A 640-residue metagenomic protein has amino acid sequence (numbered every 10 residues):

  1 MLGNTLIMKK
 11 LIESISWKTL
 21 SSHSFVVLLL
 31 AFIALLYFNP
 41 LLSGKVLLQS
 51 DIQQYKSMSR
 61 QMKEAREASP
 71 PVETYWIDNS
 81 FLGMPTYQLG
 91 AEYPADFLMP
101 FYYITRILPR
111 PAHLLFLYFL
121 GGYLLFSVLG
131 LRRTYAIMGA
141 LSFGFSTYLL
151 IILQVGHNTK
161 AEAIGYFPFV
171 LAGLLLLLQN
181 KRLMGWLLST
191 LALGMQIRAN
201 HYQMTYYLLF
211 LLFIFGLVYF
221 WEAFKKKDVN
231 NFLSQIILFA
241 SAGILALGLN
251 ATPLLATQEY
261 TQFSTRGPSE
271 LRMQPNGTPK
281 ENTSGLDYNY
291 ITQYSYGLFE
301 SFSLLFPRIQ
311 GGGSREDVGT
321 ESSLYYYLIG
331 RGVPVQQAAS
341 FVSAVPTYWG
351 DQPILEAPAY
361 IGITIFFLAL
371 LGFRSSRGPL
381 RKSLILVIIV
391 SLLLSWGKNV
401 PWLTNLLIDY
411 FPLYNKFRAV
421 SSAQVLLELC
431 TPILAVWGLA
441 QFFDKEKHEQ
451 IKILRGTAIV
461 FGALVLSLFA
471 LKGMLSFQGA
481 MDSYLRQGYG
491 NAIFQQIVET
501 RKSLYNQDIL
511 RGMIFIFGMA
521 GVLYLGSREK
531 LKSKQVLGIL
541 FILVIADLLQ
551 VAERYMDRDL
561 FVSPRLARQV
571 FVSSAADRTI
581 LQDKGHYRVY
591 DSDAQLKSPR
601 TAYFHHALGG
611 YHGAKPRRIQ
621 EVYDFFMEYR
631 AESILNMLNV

Functional and structural regions predicted by a protein language model:
M1-N39, L233-G243, L370, G521-F541: Start-transfer (signal-anchor) and selected internal transmembrane alpha helices of multi-pass inner/ER membrane
H23-R60, A242-A256, V390-L393, V465-F469 (+1 more regions): Transmembrane signal-anchor helices characteristic of membrane glycosylation enzymes that use polyprenol
A31-L125, L141-I164, P279-I361, L394-T404 (+2 more regions): Membrane-interface coil-to-helix junctions
H113-G130, I365-L368, L434, A520: Transmembrane-helix motifs of polytopic, lipid-linked glycan transferases
F126-F145, N180-W186: Transmembrane-helix signature of polytopic, membrane-embedded enzymes that assemble or transfer cell-envelope glycans
A140, G156-G165, L177-G194, Y202-M204 (+4 more regions): Contiguous transmembrane helix-bundle modules in multi-pass membrane proteins
S234-Y296: Polar, glycine-rich mid-to-C-terminal structural blocks that act as macromolecule-binding/assembly scaffolds
S284-W349, L368, R501-Q507, R511 (+2 more regions): Soluble catalytic regions of membrane-associated enzymes that act on cell-envelope and secretory-pathway components
